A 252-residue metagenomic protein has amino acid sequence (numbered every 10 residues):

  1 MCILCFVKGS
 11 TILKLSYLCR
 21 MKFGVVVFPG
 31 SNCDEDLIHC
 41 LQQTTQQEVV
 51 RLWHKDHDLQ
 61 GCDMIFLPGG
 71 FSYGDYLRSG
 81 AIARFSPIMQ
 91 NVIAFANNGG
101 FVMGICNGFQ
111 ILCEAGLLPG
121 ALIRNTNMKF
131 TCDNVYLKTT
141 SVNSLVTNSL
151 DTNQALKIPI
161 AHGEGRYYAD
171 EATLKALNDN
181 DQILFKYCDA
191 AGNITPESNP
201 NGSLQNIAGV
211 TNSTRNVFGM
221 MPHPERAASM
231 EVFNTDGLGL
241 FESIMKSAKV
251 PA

Functional and structural regions predicted by a protein language model:
M1-I105, L112-P119, N125-T131, K138 (+3 more regions): N-terminal beta1-alpha1 cap of cysteine-dependent amidohydrolase-like domains
I93-N97, N125-A252: Amide-donor transfer/coupling interface in amidating biosynthetic enzymes
G108-F109, N143: Short, flexible active-site-adjacent loop segments at beta-strand->alpha-helix junctions, enriched in small/polar
